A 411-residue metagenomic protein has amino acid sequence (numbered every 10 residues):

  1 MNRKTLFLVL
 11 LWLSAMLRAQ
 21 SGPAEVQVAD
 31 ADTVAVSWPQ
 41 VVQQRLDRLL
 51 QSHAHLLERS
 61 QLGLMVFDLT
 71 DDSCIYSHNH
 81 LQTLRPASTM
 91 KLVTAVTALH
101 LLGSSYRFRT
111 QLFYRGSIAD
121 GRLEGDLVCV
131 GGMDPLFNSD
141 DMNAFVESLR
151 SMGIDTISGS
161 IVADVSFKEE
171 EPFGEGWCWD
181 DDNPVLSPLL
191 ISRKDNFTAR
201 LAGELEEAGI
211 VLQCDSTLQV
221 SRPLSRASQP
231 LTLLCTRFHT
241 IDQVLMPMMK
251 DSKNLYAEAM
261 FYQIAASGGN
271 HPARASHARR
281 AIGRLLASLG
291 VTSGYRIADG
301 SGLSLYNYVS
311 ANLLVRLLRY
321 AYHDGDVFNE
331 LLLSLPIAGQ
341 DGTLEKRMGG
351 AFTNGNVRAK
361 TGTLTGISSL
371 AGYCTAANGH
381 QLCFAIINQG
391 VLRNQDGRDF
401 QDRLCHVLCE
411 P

Functional and structural regions predicted by a protein language model:
M1-V26, T33: Bacterial Sec-dependent N-terminal signal peptides
Q20-T83, E147-G153, E410: Beta-lactamase-like hydrolase cores
V28-S37, S77-P86, L127-L136, V146 (+8 more regions): Second-shell loop/turn segments in exported
D72, P86-S104, I161, R200-E204 (+2 more regions): Active-site SXXK
R107-E169, W177-P184, I191: Active-site-adjacent, His/Asp/Glu-enriched structural segments that form or flank metal-binding and acid/base networks
V128, A144, D164-I210, T236 (+1 more regions): A conserved catalytic-loop motif detector
D195-S334: A small/polar active-site loop signature that marks catalytic segments
R296-P411: C-terminal soluble interaction/assembly domains
